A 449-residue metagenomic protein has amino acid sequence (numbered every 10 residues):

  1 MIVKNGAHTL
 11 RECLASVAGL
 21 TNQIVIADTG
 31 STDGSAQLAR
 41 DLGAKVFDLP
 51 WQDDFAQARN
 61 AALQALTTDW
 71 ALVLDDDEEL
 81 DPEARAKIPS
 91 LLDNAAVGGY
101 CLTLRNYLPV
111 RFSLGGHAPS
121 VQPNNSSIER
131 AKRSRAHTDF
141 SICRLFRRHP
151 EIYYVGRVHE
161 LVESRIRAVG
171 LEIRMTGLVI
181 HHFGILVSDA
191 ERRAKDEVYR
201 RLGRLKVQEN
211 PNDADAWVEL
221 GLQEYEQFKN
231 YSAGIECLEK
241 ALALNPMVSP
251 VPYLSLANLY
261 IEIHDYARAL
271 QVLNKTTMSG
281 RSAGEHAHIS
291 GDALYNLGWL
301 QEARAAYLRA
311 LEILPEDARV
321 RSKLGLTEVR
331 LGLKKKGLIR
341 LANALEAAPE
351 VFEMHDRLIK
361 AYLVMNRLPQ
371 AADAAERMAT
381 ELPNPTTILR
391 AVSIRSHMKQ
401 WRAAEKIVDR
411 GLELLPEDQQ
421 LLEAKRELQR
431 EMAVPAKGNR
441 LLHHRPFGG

Functional and structural regions predicted by a protein language model:
S16, L20, D28-R40, W51 (+2 more regions): A conserved acidic beta->alpha catalytic loop
A56-L63, L74, L80-K229, A233-E236: Catalytic-site signature of metal-activated, phosphate-bearing donor transferases, centered on the GT-A/GT-A-like
A71: Short aromatic/hydrophobic "clamp" motif used to bind/position activated sugar donors
D215, P250-V251, E285, R319 (+3 more regions): Start-of-helix register in tetratricopeptide repeats
L222-Q223, N258, D292, L326 (+3 more regions): Residue-level recognition of tetratricopeptide repeat
Y225-E226, I261, H288, Y295 (+3 more regions): Position-specific recognition of the canonical hydrophobic site in helix A of tetratricopeptide repeat
